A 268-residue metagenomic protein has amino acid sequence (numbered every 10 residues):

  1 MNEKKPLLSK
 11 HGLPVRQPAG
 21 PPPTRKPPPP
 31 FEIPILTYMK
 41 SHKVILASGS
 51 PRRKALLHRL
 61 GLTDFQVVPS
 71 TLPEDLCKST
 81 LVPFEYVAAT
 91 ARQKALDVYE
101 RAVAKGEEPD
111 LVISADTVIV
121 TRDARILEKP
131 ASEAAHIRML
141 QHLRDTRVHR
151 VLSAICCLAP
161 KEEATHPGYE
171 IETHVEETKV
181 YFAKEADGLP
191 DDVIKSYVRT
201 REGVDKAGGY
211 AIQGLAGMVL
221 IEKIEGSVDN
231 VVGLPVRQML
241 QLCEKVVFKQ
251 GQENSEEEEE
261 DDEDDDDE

Functional and structural regions predicted by a protein language model:
M1-K10: PEST-like, low-complexity acidic/proline-rich intrinsically disordered segments, predominantly at protein N-termini
G12, Q17-L36, K40-V44, L81-E268: Anionic-ligand binding patches
K40-V67, V246-K249: N-terminal G-site helix/loop of the GST-like fold
G49, P73, S114-T117: Glycine-rich beta-strand-to-loop/alpha-helix junction loops that act as flexible
G49, S70, P160: Cofactor-binding loop segments of dinucleotide-utilizing enzymes, especially the Rossmann-like FAD- and NAD(P)+-binding
H58, C77, K195: A short local structural element in Rossmann-fold oxidoreductases
P69-L76: Short, acidic/turn-prone active-site loops that include or flank metal/cofactor- and phosphate-binding residues
